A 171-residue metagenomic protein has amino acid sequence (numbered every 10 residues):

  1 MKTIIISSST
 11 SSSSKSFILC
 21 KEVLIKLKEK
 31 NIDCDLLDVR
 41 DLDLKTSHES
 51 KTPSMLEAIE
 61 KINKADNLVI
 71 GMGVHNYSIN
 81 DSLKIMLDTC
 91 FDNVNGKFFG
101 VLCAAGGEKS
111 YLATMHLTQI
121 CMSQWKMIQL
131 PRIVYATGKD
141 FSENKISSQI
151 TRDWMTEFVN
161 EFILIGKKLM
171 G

Functional and structural regions predicted by a protein language model:
M1-C90, S147-G171: N-terminal beta1-alpha1-beta2 submodule of the flavodoxin-like/Rossmannoid cofactor-binding fold
L42-K45, T137-E143: A short acidic, often aromatic-flanked loop/helix-cap motif at beta-alpha or helix-coil junctions that lines enzyme
N95-G96: His-Asp phosphorelay/catalytic-motif detector in bacterial-type signaling
F99-G138, K145, Q149-D153: Short, glycine-/small-residue-rich phosphate/pyrophosphate-handling segment
